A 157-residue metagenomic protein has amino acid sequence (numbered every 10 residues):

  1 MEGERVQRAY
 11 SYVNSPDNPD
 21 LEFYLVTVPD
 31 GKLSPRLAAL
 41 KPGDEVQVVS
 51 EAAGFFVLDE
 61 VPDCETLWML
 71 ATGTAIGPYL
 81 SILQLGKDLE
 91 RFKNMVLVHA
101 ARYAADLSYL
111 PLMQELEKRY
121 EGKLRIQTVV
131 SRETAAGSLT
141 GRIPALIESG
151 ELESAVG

Functional and structural regions predicted by a protein language model:
M1-D44: Ferredoxin-reductase
N18, V98, Y103-G157: Reductase modules of NAD(P)H-dependent flavoproteins
A52-P62: A short, basic/flexible loop-to-alpha-helix module at the beginning of a structural domain
P62-D63, L83-L85, L110-Q114: Short, glycine/charged-enriched secondary-structure capping and boundary segments
C64, K87-M95: Conserved S-adenosyl-L-methionine
L67-L70: Conserved beta-strand elements of the Class I
T72-I76: Ser/Thr-glycine-rich phosphate-binding loops at phosphate-binding pockets of nucleotides, nucleotide cofactors
P78-E90: Histidine-anchored nucleotide/phosphate-binding helix
